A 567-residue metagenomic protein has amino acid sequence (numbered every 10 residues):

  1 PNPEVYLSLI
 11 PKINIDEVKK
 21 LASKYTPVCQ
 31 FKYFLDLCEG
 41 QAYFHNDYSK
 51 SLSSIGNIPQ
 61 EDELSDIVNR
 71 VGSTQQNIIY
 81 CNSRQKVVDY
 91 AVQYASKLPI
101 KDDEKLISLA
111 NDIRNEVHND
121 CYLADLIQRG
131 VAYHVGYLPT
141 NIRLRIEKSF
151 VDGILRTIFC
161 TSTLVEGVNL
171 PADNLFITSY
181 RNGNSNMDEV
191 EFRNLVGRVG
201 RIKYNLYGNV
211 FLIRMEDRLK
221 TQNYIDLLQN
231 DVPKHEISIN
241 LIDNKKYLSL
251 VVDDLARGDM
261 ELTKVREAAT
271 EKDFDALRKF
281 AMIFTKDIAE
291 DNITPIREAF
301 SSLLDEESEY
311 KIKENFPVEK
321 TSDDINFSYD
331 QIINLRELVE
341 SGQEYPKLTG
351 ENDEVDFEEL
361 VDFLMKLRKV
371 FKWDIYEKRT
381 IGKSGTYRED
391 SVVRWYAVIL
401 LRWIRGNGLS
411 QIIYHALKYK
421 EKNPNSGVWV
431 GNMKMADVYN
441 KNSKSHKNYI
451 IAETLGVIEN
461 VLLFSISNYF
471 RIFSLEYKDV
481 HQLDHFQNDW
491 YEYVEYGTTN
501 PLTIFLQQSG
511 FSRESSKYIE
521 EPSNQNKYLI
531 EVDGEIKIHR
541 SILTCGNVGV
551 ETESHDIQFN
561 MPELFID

Functional and structural regions predicted by a protein language model:
P1-F31: Post-DEXD/H (motif II) to motif III coupling segment of the RecA-like Helicase ATP-binding lobe
N2-E4, T26-C29, S83-V87, P139 (+4 more regions): Conserved nucleotide-binding/hydrolysis micro-motifs of P-loop NTPases
A22-Y25, I58-T157, R181-V190: Conserved C-terminal RecA-like helicase domain
K32-Q60, I127-H134: Glycine-rich phosphate-binding "P-loop"
Y48-V71, S238-R257: A conserved mid-domain beta-alpha-beta active-site/ligand-binding segment of alpha/beta enzyme cores
L170, N174, Y180-N230: Conserved segment of the helicase C-terminal RecA-like domain
L206-S302: C-terminal helicase module of SF1/SF2 nucleic-acid helicases/translocases
D254-N292, Y310-D567: C-terminal accessory/interaction regions of large nucleic acid-associated machines
